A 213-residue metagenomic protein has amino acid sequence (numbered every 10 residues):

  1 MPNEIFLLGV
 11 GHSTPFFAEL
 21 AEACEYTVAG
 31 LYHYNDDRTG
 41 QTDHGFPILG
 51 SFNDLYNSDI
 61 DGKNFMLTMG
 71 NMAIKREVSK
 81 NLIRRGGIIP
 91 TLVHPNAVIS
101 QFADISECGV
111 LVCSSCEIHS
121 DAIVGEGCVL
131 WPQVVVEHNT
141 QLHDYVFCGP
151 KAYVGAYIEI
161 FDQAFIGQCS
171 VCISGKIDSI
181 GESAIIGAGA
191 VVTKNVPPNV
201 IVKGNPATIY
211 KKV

Functional and structural regions predicted by a protein language model:
P2-A21: Glycine-rich adenosine-cofactor-binding loop
N3, K63, E182: Nucleotide donor/acceptor-binding cores
H12, A73-I74, I105: Short alpha-helical
A18-L20, E77-N81, V124, P197-P198: Short amphipathic alpha-helical segments
C24-V28: A generic structural motif
A29-Y34: Short internal beta-strands
D37-V98: Phosphate-bearing ligand-interacting subdomains that bind or position ATP/ADP/UDP/GDP/NAD(P) or nucleotide-linked
L92-K203, A207-Y210: Structural signal for interior beta-strand "rungs" in well-ordered beta-sheet cores of soluble enzyme domains
